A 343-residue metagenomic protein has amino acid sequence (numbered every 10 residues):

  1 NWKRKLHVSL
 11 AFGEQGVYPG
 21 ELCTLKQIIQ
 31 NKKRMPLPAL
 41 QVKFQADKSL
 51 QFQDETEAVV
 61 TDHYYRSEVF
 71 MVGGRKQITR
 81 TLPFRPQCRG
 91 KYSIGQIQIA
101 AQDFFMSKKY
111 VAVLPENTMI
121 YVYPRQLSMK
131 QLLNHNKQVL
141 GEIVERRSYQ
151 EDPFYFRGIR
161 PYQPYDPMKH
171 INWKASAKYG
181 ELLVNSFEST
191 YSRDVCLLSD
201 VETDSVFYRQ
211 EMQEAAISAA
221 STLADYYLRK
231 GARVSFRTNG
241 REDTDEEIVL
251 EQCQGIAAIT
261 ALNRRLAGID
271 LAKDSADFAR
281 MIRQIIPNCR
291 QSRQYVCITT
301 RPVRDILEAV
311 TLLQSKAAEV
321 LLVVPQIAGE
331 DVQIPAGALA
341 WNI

Functional and structural regions predicted by a protein language model:
N1, A267-I343: Von Willebrand factor type A / integrin I
W2-E246, Q294, I298, L312: An amphipathic, basic-hydrophobic helix/alpha-beta surface used to engage anionic, phosphate-rich ligands or surfaces
D47, Q163-P167, G255, D277-R280 (+1 more regions): General structural signal for secondary-structure boundaries
F187-S189, Y226-L228, C253-A257, I285-N288: Short, conserved, surface-exposed binding loops centered on an aromatic residue
D245-A276: Short, charged loop segments at secondary-structure junctions
